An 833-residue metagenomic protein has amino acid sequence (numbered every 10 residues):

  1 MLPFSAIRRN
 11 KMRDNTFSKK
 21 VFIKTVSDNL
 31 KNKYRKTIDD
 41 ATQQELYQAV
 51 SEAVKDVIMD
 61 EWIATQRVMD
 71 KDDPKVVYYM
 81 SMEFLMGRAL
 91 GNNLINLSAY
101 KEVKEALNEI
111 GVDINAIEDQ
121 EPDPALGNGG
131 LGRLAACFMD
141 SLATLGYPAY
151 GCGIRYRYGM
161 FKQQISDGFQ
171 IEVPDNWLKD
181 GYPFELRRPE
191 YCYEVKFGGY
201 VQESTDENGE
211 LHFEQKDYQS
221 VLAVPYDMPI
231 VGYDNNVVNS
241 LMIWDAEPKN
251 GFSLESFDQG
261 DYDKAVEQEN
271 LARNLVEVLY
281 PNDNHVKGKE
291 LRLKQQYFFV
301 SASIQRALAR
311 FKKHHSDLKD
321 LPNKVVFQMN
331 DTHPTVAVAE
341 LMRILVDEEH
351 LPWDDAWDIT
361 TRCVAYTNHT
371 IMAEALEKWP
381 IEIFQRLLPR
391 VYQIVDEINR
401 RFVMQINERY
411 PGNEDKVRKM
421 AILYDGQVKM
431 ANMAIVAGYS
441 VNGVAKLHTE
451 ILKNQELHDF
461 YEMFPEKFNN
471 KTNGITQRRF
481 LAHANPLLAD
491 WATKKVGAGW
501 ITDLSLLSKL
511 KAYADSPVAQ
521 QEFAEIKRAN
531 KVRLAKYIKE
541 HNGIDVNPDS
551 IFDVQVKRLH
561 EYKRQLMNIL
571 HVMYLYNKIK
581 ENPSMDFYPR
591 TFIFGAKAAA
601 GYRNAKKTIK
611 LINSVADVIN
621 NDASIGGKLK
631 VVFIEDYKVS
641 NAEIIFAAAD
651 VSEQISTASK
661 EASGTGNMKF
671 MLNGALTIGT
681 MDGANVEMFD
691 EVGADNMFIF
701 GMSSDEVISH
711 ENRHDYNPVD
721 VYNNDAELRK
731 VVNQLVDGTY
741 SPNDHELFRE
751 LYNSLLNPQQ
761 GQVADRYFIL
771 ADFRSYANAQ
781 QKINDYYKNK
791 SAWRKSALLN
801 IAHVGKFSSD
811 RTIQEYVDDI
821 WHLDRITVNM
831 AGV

Functional and structural regions predicted by a protein language model:
I7-V833: A conserved ligand/cofactor-binding region detector
